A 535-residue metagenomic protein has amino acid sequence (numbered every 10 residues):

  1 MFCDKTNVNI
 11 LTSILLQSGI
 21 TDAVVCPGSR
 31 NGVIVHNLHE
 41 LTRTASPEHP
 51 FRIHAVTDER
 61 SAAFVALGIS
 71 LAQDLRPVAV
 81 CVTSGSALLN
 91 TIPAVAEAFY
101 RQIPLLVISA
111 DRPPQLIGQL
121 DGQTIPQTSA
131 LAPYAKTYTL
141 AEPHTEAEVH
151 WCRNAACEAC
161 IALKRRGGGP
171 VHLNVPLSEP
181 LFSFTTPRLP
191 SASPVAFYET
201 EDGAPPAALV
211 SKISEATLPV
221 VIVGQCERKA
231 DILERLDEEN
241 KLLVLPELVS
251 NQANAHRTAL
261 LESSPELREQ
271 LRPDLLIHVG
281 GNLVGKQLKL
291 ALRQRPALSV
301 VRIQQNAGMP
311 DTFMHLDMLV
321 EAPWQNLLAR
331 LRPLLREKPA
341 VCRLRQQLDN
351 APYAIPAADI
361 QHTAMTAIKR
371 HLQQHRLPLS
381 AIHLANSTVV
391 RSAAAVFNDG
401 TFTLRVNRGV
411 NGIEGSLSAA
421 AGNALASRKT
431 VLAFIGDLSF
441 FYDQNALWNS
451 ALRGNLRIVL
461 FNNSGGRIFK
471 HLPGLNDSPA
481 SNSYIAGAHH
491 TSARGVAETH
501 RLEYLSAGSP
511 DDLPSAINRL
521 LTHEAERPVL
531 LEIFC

Functional and structural regions predicted by a protein language model:
M1-F2, A291-T388, S492-V496, A507-C535: Phosphate/pyrophosphate-binding active-site segments
D4-A96: N-terminal cofactor/phosphate-binding cores enriched in small/glycine residues, especially glycine-rich loops such as
V8-L11, L16-G19, S29-R30, I34-L38 (+1 more regions): Active-site diphosphate/adenylate-binding microenvironment
T21-V24, F51-I53, A72-R112, R272-G280 (+2 more regions): A short, small-residue-rich loop immediately preceding and capping a beta-strand
E48-P50, A155-E158, A162-E215: Conformationally flexible catalytic loops at phosphate/diphosphate-handling active centers
L71-A72, N90, I222-V301, M309-T312 (+4 more regions): Glycine-rich, anion-gripping cofactor-binding loops and their flanking helix/strand elements in enzyme active sites
I108, P113-T128, S392-C535: Thiamine diphosphate
S109-A159, P246-Q346, S450, I458 (+2 more regions): Glycine-rich, acidic loop regions that bind phosphate or pyrophosphate groups
